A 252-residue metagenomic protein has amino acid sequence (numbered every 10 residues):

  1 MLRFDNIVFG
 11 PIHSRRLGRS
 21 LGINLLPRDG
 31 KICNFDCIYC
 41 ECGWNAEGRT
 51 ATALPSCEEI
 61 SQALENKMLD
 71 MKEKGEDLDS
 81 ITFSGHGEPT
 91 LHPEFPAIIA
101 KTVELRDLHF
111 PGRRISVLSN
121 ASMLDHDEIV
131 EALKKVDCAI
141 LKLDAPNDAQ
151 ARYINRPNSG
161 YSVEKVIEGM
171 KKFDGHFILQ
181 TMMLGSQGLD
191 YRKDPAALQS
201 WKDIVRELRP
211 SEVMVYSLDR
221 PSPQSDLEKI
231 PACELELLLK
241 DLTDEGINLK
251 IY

Functional and structural regions predicted by a protein language model:
M1-I38, G43-P55, N66, D70-E76: N-terminal [4Fe-4S]-dependent radical SAM core
M1-R16, G48, Q62, D174 (+1 more regions): Auxiliary Fe-S-binding modules of radical SAM enzymes
L2-D5, G48, F83-H86, Y161-M170: Generic detector of contiguous secondary-structure segments
S20-G22, S80, I140, I178: Short hydrophobic-acidic sequence motifs that mark active-site Asp/Glu residues
P27, G43-A46, T82-G87, T181-G185 (+1 more regions): Short, histidine-centered active-site or binding-site loop motifs used for metal coordination, general acid-base
Y39-K135: Conserved Radical SAM active-site core
L91-E228: Conserved AdoMet/S-adenosylmethionine-binding subsite of the radical SAM
